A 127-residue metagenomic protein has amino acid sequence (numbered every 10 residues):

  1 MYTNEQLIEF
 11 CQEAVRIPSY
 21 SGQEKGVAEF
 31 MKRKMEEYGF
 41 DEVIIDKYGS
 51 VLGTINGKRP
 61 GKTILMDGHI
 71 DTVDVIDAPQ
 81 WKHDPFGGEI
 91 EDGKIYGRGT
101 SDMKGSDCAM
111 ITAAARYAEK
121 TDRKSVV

Functional and structural regions predicted by a protein language model:
M1, R33, D92, K124-V127: Polar low-complexity intrinsically disordered regions
M1-L65, H69-I76: N-terminal helical capping/dimerization or prosegment-like subdomains of hydrolases acting on amide or phosphate bonds
K62-S125: Active-site metal-coordination/substrate-binding segment of hydrolases, especially metallo-dependent peptidases
